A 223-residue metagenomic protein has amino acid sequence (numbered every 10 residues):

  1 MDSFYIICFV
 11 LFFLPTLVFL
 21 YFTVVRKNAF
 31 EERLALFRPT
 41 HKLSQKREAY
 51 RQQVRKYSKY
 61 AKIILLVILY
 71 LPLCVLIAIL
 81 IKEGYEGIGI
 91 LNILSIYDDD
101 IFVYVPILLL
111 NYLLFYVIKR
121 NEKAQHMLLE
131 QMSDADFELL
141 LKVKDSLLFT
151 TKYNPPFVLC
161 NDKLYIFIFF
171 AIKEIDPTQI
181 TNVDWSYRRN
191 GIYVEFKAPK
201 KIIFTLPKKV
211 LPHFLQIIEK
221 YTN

Functional and structural regions predicted by a protein language model:
M1-D136, K152: Eukaryotic intrinsically disordered, low-complexity regulatory linkers and tails enriched in Ser/Thr/Pro
Y112-K173, N182-D184: N-terminal recruitment modules of adaptor/scaffold proteins
F169, R188-R189, P199: Short strand-connecting beta-turns/loops that link adjacent beta-strands
A171-E174, K200-I202: Short, surface-exposed beta-strand-loop junctions and turns on beta-sheet-rich folds
I172, T178-T181, L206-P212: A short, sequence-level motif marking secondary-structure junctions
N190-V194: Short aromatic-glycine-enriched beta-strand elements
E195-I217: Canonical phosphoinositide-binding patch of PH/PH-like domains
Y221-N223: Pleckstrin homology
